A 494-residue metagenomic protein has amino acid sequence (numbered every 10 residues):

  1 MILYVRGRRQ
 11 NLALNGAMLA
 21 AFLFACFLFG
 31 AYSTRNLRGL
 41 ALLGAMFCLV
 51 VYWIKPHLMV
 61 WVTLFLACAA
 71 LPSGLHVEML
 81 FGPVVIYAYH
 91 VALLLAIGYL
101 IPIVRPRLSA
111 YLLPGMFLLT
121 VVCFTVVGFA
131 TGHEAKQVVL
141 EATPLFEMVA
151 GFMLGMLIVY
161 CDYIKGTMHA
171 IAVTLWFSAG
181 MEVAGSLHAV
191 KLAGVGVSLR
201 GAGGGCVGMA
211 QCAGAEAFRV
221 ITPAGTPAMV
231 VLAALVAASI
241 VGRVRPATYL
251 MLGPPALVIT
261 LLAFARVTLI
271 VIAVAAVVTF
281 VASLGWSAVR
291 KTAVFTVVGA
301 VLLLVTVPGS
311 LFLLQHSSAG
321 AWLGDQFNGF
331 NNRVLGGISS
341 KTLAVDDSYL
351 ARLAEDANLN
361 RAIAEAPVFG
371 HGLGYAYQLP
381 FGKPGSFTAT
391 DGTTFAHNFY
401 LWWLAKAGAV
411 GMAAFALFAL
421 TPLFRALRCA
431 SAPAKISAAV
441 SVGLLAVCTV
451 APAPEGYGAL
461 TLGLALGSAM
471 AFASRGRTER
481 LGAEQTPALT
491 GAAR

Functional and structural regions predicted by a protein language model:
R9-P102, F124-G128, L444: N-terminal signal-anchor transmembrane segment
L28-G39, H76-V85, V139-L140, I221-T226 (+4 more regions): Helix-loop-helix junctions and helix-breaking kinks within/between transmembrane helices of multi-pass membrane
A45-C48, A150, G166-G196, A215-G285: Alpha-helical transmembrane segments of multi-pass inner-membrane proteins
P83-A96, Y111-T125, E134-V159, L175 (+1 more regions): Aromatic-anchored transmembrane helix interface
L192, S339-A407, A426: Long extracytoplasmic/lumenal interhelical loops at the membrane interface of multi-pass membrane proteins
A234-V236, I436-C448, P452-R494: Transmembrane alpha-helices of multi-pass inner-membrane enzymes
F280-K341, E365, A492-A493: A membrane-periplasm/extracellular boundary helix in multi-pass inner-membrane enzymes that assemble envelope glycans
K383-S386, A405-V442, E479: Hydrophobic transmembrane alpha-helices and their immediate junctions
